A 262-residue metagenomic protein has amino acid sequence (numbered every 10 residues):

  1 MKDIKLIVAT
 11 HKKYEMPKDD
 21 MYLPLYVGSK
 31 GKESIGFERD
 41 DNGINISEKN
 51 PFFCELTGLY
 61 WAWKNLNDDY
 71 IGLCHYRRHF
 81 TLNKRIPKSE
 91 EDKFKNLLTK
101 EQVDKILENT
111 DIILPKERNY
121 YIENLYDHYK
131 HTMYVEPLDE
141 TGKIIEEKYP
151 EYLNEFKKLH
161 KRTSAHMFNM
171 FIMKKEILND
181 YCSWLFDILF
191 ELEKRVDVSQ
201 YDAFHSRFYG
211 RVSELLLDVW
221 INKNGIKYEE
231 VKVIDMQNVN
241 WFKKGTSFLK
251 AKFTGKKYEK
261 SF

Functional and structural regions predicted by a protein language model:
M1-F262: ER/Golgi luminal nucleotide-sugar-dependent glycosyltransferases, focusing on the catalytic module
